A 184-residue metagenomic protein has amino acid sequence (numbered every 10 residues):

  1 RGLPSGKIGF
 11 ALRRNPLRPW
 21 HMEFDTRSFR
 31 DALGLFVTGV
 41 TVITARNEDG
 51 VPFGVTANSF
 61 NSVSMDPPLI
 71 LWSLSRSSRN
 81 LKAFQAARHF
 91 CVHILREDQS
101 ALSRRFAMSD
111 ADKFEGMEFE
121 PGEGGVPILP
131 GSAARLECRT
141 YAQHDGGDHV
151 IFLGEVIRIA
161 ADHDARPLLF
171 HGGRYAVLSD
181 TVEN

Functional and structural regions predicted by a protein language model:
R1-H21: Short, Lys/Arg-enriched N-terminal segments with co-localized hydrophobic residues within the first ~10-30 amino acids
L17-N184: Basic, polyanion-binding surface patches
